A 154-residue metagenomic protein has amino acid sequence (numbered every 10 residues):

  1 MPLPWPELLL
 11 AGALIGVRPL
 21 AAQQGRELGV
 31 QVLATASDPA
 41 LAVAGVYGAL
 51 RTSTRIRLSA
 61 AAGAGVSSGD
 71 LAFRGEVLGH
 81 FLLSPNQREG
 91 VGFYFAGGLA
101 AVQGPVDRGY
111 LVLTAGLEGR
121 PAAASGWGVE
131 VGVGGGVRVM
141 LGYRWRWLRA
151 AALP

Functional and structural regions predicted by a protein language model:
M1-L3: N-terminal secretory signal peptides that target proteins for export/translocation
P6-G16: Bacterial N-terminal signal peptides
V17-A72, R144-P154: Short glycine/proline- and aromatic-enriched beta-strand/turn motifs that initiate or cap beta-hairpins
E27-Q31, R57-A61, G92-A96, G126-E130 (+1 more regions): Residue-level detector of the transmembrane beta-barrel scaffold of outer-membrane proteins
T35-S37, S67, S84-N86, G132-G134: Short polar/acidic secondary-structure junctions
G45-P121: Gram-negative (and chloroplast) outer-membrane scaffold detector with strong preference for beta-barrel transmembrane
L111-P154: Predominantly the C-terminal beta-signal and adjacent terminal strand-loop region of outer-membrane beta-barrel
